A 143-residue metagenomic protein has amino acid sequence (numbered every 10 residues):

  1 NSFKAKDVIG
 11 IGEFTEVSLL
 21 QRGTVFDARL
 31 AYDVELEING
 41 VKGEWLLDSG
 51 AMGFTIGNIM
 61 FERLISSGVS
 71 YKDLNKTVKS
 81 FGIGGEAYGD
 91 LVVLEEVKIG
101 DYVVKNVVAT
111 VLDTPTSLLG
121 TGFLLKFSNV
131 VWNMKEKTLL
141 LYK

Functional and structural regions predicted by a protein language model:
N1-K143: Pepsin/retropepsin-fold aspartyl endopeptidases
